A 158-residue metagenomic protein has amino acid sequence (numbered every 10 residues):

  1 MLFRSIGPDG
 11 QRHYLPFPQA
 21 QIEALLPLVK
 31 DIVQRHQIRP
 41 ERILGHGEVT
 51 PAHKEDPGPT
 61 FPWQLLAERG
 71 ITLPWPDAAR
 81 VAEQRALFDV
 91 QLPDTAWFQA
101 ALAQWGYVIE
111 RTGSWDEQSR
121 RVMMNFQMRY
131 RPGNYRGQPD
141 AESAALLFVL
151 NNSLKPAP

Functional and structural regions predicted by a protein language model:
M1-L2: Short, small-residue-biased leader/transition segments that mark boundaries at the very start of proteins
S5-D9, E48-A52: Solvent-exposed loop/turn segments at secondary-structure junctions within structured extracellular/periplasmic domains
G10-Y14: A short, mixed-charge helix-start or loop-turn motif at secondary-structure junctions
L15-L44, T50-P158: Cell-envelope/ECM-targeting effectors and their regulatory/trafficking segments
